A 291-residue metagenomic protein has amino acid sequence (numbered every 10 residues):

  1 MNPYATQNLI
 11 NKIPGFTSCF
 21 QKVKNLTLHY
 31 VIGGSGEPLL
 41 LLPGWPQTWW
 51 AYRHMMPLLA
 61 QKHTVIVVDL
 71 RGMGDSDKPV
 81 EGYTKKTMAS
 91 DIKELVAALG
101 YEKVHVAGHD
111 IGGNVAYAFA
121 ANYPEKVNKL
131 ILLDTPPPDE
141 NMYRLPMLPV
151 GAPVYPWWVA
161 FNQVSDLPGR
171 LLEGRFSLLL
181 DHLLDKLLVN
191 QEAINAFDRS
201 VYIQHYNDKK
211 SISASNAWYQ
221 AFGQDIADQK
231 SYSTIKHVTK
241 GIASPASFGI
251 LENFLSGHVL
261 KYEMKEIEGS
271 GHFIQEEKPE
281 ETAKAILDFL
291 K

Functional and structural regions predicted by a protein language model:
N2-Y30, P38, A51, I66 (+4 more regions): Flexible "cap/lid" subdomain of the alpha/beta-hydrolase fold that forms the substrate-access gate
G33: Glycine/alanine-rich phosphate-binding loops at beta-alpha junctions
E37-P43: Short beta-strand element of the alpha/beta-hydrolase
P43-W45, G108-H109: Conserved alpha/beta-hydrolase "nucleophile elbow" surrounding the catalytic nucleophile
W45-M55: The serine-hydrolase catalytic nucleophile loop
H54-H63, A98: A short, Lys/Arg-enriched amphipathic alpha-helix followed by its capping loop at the start of a domain
